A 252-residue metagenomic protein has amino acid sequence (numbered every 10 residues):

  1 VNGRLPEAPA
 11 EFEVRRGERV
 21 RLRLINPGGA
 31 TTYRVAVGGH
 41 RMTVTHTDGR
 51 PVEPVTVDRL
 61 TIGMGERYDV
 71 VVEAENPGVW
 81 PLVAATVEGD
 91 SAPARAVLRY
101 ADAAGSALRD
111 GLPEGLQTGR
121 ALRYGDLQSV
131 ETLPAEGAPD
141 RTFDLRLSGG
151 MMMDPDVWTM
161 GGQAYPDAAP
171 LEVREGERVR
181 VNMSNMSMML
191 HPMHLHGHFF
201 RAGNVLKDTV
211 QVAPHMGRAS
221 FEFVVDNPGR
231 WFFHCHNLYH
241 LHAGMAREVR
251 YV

Functional and structural regions predicted by a protein language model:
V1-A121, V205-V212: Histidine- and aromatic-rich segments of cupredoxin/plastocyanin-like copper-binding domains
E7-A8, Q128-E131, D167: Glycine-rich, charged/polar anion/phosphate-binding loops that engage phosphate groups from diverse ligands
V44-D58, A138-V252: Active-site pocket scaffolds in enzymes
R67, V71-G78, S129, F223-R230: Eukaryote-biased detector of low-complexity, proline/serine/threonine-rich segments and adjacent exposed loops
V72, L82-V83, A96-L98, R123 (+4 more regions): Short beta-strand element of the conserved SAM-dependent methyltransferase core
P113-T142, L147-G149, M153: Compositionally biased low-complexity segments at domain edges in trafficked proteins and select soluble regulators
